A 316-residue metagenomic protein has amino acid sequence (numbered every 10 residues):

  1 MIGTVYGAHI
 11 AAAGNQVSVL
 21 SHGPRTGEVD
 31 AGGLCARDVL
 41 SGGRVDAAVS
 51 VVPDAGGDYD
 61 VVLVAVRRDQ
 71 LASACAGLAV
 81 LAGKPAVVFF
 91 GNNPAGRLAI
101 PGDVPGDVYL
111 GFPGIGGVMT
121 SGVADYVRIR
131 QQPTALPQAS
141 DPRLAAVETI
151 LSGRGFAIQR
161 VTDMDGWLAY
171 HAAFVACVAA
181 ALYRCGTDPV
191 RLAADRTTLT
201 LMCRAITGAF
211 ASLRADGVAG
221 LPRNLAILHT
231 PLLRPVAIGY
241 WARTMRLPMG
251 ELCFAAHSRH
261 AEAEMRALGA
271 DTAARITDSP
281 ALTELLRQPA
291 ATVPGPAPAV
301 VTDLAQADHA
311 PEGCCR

Functional and structural regions predicted by a protein language model:
M1-L40, I150: NAD(P)+-binding Rossmann beta1-loop-alpha1 motif at the extreme N-terminus of oxidoreductases
Q16-S18, P85, V108, I158: Hydrophobic anchor at the start of a short beta-strand that flanks the dinucleotide cofactor-binding loop
L34-V51, V175: N-terminal glycine-rich dinucleotide-binding loop that anchors FAD/FMN and/or NAD(P) in oxidoreductases
G43-D125: Rossmann-like NAD(P)(H) cofactor-binding subdomain of soluble oxidoreductases
N93-A173: Rossmann-fold dinucleotide-binding core
V123-A135, Y183-A194, P248-R259: Helix-loop-beta segment of a Rossmann-like dinucleotide-binding subdomain
D165-A193, T197-F210: Active-site-proximal catalytic alpha-helix in oxidoreductases
R214-R316: NAD(P)-dependent Rossmann-like dehydrogenase/reductase catalytic/cofactor-binding core
